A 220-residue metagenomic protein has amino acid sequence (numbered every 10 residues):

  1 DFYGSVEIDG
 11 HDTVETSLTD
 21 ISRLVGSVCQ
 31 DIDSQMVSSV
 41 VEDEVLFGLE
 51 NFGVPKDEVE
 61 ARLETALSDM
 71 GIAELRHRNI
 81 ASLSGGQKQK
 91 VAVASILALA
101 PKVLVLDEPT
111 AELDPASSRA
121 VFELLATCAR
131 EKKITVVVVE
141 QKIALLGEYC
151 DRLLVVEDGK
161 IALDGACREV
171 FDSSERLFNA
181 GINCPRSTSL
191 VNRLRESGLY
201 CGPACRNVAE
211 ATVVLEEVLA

Functional and structural regions predicted by a protein language model:
D1-H11: Conserved ABC transporter NBD signature motif
D57-L75: Conserved ABC ATPase "signature" region
N79-L83, Q87: Conserved ABC ATPase signature
A100: Conserved catalytic motifs of ABC-family nucleotide-binding domains
L104-D107: Catalytic Walker B motif of ABC-type/P-loop ATPase nucleotide-binding domains
E140-Q141: H-loop/switch region of ABC-family ATPase nucleotide-binding domains
D158-G159: Conserved ABC ATPase "signature" C-loop
